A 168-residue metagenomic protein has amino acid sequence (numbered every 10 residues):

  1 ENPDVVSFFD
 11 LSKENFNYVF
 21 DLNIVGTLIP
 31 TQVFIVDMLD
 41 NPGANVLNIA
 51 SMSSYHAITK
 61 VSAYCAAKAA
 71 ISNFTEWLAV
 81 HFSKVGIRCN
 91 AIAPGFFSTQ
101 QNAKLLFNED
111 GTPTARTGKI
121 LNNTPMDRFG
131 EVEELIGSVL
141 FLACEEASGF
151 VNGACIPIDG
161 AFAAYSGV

Functional and structural regions predicted by a protein language model:
E1-F8, S12-N17, R116, I120: Substrate-binding pocket helix/loop in short-chain dehydrogenase/reductase
V6, A57-C65, W77, L105: Active-site loop-to-helix junction immediately N-terminal to the catalytic Tyr of the SDR YXXXK motif in Rossmann-fold
T31, A67: Active-site helix of classical SDR
S51: Residue(s) in the substrate-gating loop at a strand-loop-helix junction that position the organic substrate next
S83, R88, F150-N152: Short, small/polar-rich loop/turn modules that mediate ligand/substrate recognition or access, typified
A93-L105: Short, flexible catalytic-loop segment of classical short-chain dehydrogenase/reductase
R128-I158, A163: C-terminal substrate-recognition "lid" of short-chain dehydrogenase/reductases
